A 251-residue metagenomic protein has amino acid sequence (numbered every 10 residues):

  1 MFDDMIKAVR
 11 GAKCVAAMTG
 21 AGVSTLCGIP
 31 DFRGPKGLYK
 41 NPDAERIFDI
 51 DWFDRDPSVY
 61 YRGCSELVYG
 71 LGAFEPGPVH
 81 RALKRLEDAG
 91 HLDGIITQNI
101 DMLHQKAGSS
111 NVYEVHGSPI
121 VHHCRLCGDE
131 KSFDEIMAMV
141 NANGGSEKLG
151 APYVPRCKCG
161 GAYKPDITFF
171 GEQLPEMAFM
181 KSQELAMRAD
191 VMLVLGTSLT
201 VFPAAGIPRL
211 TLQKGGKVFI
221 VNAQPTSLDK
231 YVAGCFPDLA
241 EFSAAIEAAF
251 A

Functional and structural regions predicted by a protein language model:
M1-A251: Conserved catalytic core of sirtuin-type NAD+-dependent deacylases
